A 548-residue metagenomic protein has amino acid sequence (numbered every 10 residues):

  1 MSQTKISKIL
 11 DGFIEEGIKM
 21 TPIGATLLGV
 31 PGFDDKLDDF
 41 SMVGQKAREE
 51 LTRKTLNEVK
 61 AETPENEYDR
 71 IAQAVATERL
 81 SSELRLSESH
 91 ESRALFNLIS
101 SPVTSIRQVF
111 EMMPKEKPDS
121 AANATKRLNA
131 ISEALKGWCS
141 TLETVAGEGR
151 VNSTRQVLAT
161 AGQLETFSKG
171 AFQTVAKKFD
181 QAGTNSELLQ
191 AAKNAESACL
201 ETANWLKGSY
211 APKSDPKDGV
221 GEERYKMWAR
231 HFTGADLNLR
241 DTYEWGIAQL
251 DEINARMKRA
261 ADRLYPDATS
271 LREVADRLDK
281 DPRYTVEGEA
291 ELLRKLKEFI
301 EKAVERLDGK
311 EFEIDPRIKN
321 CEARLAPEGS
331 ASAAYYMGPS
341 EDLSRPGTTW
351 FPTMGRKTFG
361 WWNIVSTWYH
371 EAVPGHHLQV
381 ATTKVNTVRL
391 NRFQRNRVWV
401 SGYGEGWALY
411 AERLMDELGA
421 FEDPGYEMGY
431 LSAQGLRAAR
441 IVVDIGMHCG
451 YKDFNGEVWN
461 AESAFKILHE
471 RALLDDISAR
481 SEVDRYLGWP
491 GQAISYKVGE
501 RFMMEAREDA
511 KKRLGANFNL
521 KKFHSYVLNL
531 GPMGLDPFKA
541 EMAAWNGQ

Functional and structural regions predicted by a protein language model:
M1-Q548: N-terminal maturation segment of proteins
